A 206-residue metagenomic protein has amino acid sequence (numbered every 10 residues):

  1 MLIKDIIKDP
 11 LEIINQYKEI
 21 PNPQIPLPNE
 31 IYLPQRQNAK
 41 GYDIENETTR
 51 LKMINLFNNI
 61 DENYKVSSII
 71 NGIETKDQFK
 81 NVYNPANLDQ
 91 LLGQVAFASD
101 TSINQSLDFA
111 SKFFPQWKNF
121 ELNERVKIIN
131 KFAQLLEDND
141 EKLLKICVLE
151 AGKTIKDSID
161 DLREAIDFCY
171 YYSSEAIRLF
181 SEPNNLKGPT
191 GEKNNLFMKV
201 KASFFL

Functional and structural regions predicted by a protein language model:
M1-Q105, K112, N119, N123-L135 (+3 more regions): Terminal low-complexity tails and localization/encapsulation signals of metabolic enzymes
I31-L33, K145-R163: Flexible, acidic loop-helix segments that line cofactor/substrate-binding pockets
F114-W117, E150: Secondary-structure edge/capping motif, primarily at the C-terminal ends of alpha-helices and the immediately following
Q116-N119, K156: Flexible, substrate/cofactor-facing loop regions flanked by secondary structure within enzyme catalytic domains
E137-L143: Extended, amphipathic, non-transmembrane alpha-helical segments
L144-I146, S181-E182: Short, hydrophobic secondary-structure boundary micro-motifs
